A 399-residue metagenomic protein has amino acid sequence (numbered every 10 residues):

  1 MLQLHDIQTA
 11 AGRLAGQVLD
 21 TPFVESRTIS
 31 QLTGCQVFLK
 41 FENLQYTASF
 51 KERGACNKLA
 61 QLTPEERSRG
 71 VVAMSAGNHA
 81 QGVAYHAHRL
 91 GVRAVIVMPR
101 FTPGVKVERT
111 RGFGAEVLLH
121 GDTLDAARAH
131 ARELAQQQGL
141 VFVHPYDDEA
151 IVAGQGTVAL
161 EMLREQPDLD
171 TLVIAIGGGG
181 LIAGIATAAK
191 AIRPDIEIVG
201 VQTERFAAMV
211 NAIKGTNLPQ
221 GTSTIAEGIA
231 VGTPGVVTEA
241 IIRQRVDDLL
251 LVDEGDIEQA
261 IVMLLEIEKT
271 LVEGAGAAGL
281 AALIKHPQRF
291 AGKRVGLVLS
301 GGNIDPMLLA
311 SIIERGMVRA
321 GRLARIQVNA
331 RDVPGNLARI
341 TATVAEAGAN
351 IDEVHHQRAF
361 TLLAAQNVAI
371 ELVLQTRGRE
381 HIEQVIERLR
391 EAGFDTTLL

Functional and structural regions predicted by a protein language model:
M1-L399: PLP-dependent amino-acid enzyme catalytic core
